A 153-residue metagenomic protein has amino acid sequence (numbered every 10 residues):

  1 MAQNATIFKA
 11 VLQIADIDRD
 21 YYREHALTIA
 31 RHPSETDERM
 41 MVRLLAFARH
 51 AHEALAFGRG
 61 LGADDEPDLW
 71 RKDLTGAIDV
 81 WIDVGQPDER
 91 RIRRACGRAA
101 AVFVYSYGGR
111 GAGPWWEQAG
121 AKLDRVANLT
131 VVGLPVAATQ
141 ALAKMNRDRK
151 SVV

Functional and structural regions predicted by a protein language model:
D16-L61: Acidic-basic catalytic patches of nuclease active cores, encompassing PD-(D/E)XK and other metal-cofactor nuclease
A56-L74: Long amphipathic N-terminal alpha/beta scaffold segment
L69-R71, G76-A95, V102: Conserved catalytic cores of phosphodiester-cleaving nucleases, focusing on short active-site segments
V80-W81, A99-S106, A127-V131: Hydrophobic beta-strand segments of well-ordered beta-sheets in folded domains
G109-W115, T139: Short, charged/polar "capping" segments at the starts of alpha-helices and the immediately preceding loops
G113-L123, K144-N146: Short, aromatic/basic amphipathic alpha-helical patches
G120-L134: Acidic, Ser/Thr-rich peripheral helices and adjacent loops at domain boundaries
V152: Conserved small/polar residues in nucleotide/adenosyl-binding loops
